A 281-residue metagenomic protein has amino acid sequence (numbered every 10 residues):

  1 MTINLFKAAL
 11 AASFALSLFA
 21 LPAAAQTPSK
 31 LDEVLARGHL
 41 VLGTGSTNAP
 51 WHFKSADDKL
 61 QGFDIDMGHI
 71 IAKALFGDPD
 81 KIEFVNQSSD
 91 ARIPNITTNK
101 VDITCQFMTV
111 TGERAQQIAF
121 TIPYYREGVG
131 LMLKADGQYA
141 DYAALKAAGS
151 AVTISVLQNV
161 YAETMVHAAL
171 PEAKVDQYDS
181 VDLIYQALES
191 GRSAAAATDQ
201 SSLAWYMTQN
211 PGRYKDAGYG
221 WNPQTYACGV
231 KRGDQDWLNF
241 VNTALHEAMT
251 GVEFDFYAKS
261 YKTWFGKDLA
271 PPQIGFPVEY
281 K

Functional and structural regions predicted by a protein language model:
P28-S29, I82-P94, A140, Q158 (+3 more regions): Short helix-initiation/N-cap motifs at beta->coil->alpha
G38-F63: Short glycine-rich His-centered loop
L40-V41, G77-D80, T98-Q106, A151-T153 (+2 more regions): Alpha-to-beta junction loops
S46, Y125-D136, Q200-L245, W264-K281: Periplasmic-binding protein-like
K54-D57, H69-D80, A143-G149, A162-D179 (+3 more regions): Ligand-binding cleft/hinge of the Venus flytrap
D66-A74, A151-V152, Q158-V160, T225-D268: Extended ligand-binding regions for polar small-molecule ligands
H69, K73, K81-L145, Y214: Acidic, polar ligand-binding/catalytic clefts
A91, F107-Q117, M165-A168, Y185-P223: A ligand-binding cleft/hinge motif common to bilobed small-molecule-binding domains
